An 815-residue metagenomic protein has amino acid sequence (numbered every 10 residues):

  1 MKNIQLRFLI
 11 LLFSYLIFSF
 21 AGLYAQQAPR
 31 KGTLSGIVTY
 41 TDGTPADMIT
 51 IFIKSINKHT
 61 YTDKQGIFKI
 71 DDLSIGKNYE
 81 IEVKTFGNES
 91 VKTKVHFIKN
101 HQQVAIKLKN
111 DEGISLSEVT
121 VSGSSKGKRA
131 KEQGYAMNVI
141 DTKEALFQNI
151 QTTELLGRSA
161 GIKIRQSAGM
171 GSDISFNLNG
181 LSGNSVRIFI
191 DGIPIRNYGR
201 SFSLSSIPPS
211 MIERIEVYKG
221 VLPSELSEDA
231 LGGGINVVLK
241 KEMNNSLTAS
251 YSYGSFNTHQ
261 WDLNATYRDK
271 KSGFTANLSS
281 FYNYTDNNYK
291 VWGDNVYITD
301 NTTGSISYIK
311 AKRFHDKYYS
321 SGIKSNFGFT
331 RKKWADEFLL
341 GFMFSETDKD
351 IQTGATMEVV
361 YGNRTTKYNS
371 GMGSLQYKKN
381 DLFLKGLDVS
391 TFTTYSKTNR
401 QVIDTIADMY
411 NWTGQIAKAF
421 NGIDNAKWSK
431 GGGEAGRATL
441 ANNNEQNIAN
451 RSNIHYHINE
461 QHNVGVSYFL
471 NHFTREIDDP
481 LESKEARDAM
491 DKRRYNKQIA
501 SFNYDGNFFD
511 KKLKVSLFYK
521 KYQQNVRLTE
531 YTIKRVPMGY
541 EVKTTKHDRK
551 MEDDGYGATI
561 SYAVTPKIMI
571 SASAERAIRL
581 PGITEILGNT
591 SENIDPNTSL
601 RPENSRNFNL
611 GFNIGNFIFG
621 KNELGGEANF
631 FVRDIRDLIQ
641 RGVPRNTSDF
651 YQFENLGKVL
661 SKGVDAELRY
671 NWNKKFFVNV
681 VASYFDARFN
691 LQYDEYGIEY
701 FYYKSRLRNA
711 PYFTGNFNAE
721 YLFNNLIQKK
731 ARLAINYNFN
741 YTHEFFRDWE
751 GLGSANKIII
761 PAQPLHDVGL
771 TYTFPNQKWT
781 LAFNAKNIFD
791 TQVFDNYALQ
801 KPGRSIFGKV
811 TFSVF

Functional and structural regions predicted by a protein language model:
T39-T41, T50-F52, K84-E89, I98-L146: Short, acidic, small-residue-rich periplasmic hinge/interaction motif at the N-terminus of Gram-negative outer-membrane
D71, I193-G220: Short acidic/polar hinge/loop motifs at secondary-structure boundaries that mediate gating or recognition
M137, T153-P194: Extracytoplasmic beta-strand/coil segments of soluble accessory domains associated with Gram-negative outer-membrane
P209-T248: A beta-strand signature from Gram-negative outer-membrane beta-barrel systems, especially the internal plug domain
S325-E346, T366-G539, K546, M551-G557 (+4 more regions): Face-selective signature of the C-terminal outer-membrane beta-barrel domain
N443, R493-Y495, T544-T559, A563 (+3 more regions): Outer-membrane beta-barrel signature, preferentially recognizing the C-terminal barrel domain of Gram-negative
E530, N622-G625, N629-D634, Q652-F746: Gram-negative outer-membrane beta-barrel transporters
I578, R636-D637, I735-L765, L770-F815: C-terminal beta-signal and adjacent terminal beta-strands/loops of Gram-negative outer-membrane beta-barrel proteins
